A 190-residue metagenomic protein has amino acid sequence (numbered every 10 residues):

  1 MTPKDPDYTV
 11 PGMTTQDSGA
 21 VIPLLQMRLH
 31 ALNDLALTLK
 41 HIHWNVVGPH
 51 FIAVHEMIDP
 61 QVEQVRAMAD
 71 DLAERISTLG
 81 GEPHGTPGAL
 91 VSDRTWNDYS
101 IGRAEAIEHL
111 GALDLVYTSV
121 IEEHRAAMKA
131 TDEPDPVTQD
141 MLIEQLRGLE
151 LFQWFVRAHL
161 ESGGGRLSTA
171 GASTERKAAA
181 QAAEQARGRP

Functional and structural regions predicted by a protein language model:
M1-P190: Iron-associated oxidoreductase/ferritin-like identity signal
